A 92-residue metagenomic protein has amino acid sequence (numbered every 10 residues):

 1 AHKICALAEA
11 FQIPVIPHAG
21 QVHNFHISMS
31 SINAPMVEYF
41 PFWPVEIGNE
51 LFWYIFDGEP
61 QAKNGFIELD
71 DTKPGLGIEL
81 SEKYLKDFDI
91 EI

Functional and structural regions predicted by a protein language model:
A1-F66: Shared catalytic-loop signature of beta/alpha-barrel
E50-I92: C-terminal extensions of enzymes
